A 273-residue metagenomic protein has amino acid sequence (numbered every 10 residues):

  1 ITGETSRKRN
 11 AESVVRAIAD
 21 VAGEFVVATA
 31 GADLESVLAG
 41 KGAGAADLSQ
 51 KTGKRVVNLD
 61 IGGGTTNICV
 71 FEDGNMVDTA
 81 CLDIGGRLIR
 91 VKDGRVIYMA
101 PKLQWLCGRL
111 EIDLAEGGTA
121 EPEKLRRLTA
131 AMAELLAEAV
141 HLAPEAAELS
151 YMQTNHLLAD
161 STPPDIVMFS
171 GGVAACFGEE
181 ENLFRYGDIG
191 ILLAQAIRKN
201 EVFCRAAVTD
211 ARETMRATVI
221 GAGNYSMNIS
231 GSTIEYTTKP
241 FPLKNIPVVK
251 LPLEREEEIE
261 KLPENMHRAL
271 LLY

Functional and structural regions predicted by a protein language model:
I1-N58, F71-L192, F203, E213-T214 (+2 more regions): Nucleotide/phosphate-binding catalytic cleft detector across ATP-hydrolyzing and phosphate-transferring enzymes
D60-G62: Conserved catalytic-loop position in the HRD/HxD motif
G64-T66: Conserved Rossmann-like nucleotide-cofactor binding loop
L193-K199: Acidic-glycine-rich active-site phosphate/pyrophosphate-binding loop
K199-A207: A structural motif corresponding to the C-terminal end of an alpha-helix and its immediate exit/capping segment
A207-I220: Acidic carboxylate-rich catalytic motifs and surrounding loops in phosphoryl-/glycosyl-chemistry enzymes
